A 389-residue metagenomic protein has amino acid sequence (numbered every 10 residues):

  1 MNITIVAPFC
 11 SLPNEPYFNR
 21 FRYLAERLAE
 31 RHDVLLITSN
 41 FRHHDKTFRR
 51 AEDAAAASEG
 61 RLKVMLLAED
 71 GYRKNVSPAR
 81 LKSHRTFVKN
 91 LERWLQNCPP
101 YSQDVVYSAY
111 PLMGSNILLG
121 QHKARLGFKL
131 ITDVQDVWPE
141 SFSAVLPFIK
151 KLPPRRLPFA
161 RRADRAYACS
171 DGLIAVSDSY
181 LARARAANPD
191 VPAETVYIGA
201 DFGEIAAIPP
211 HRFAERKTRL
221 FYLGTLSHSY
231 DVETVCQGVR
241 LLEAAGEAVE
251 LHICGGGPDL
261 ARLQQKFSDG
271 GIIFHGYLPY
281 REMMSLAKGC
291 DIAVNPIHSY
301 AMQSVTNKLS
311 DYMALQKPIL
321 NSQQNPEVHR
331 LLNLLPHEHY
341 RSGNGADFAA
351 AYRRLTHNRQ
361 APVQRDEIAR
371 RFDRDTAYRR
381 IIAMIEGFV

Functional and structural regions predicted by a protein language model:
M1-E59, R240-E243: N-terminal subdomain of nucleotide-sugar transferases
T4, R212-Y230, V235-E243, H252: Conserved donor-binding/catalytic core segment of Leloir-type glycosyltransferases
P8, E69-L81, Y101, L126-A163 (+1 more regions): Acceptor-binding helix/loop patch of EC 2.4 sugar-transfer enzymes, predominantly nucleotide-sugar-dependent
K89, G114-I117, Q121-R125, P153-L173: Membrane-proximal helix-turn-helix segments that form the acceptor-binding/catalytic region of lipid-linked
S179, G199: Carbohydrate-associated surface elements
K217, A261-M284: Nucleotide-activated donor-binding/catalytic signature segment of Leloir-type glycosyltransferases, i.e., the conserved
Y230, P279-S285, A293-M313, L320-L331: Nucleotide-sugar-dependent
G343-A350, T356-E386: A charged, aromatic-enriched C-terminal amphipathic alpha-helix characteristic of glycosyltransferases across folds
